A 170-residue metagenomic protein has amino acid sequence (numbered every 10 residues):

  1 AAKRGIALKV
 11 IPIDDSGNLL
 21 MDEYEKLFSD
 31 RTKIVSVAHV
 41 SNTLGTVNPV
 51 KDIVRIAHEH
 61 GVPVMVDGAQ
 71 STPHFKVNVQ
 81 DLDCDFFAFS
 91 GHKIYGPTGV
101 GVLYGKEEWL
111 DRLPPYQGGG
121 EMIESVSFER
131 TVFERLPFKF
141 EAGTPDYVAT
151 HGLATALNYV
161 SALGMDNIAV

Functional and structural regions predicted by a protein language model:
A1-V170: Pyridoxal 5′-phosphate
